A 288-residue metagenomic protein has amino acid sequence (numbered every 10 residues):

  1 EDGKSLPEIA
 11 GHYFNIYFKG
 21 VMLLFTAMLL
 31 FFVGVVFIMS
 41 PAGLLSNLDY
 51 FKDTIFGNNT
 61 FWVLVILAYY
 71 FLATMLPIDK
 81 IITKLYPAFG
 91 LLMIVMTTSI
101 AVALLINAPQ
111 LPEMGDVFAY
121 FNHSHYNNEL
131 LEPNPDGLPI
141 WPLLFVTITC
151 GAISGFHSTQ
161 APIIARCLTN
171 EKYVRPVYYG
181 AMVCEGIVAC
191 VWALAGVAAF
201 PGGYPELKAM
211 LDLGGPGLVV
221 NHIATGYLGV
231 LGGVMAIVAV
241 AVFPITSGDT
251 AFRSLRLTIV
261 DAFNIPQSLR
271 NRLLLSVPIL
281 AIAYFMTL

Functional and structural regions predicted by a protein language model:
E1, F71, T147-M182, A193 (+2 more regions): Helix-loop junctions at the membrane interface of multi-pass solute transporters
E1, L105-H123, G180-H222: Extracellular/periplasmic helix-exit of transmembrane alpha-helices
E1-D53, A241-F263: Hydrophobic transmembrane alpha-helices that form the core helical bundles of multi-pass secondary transporters
E1-F18, V177, G202-Y227, L255-I259: Flexible loop linkers connecting adjacent transmembrane helices in multi-pass alpha-helical membrane transporters
L6-P7, L76-G90, F156-A189, E206-V220 (+1 more regions): Hydrophobic, small-residue-rich membrane helices and short re-entrant helix-turn-helix hairpins that build
K19-G20, F56-V65, G180-V191, V197-A198 (+5 more regions): Loop-to-transmembrane helix boundary motifs in multi-pass membrane proteins
T26-G34, Y70, G90-N107, S154 (+2 more regions): Selective recognition of specific alpha-helical transmembrane segments in multi-pass small-molecule
G34-I38, A42-K52, N58-T74, M93-L130: Hydrophobic alpha-helical segments and their helix-loop junctions in multi-pass secondary transporters
